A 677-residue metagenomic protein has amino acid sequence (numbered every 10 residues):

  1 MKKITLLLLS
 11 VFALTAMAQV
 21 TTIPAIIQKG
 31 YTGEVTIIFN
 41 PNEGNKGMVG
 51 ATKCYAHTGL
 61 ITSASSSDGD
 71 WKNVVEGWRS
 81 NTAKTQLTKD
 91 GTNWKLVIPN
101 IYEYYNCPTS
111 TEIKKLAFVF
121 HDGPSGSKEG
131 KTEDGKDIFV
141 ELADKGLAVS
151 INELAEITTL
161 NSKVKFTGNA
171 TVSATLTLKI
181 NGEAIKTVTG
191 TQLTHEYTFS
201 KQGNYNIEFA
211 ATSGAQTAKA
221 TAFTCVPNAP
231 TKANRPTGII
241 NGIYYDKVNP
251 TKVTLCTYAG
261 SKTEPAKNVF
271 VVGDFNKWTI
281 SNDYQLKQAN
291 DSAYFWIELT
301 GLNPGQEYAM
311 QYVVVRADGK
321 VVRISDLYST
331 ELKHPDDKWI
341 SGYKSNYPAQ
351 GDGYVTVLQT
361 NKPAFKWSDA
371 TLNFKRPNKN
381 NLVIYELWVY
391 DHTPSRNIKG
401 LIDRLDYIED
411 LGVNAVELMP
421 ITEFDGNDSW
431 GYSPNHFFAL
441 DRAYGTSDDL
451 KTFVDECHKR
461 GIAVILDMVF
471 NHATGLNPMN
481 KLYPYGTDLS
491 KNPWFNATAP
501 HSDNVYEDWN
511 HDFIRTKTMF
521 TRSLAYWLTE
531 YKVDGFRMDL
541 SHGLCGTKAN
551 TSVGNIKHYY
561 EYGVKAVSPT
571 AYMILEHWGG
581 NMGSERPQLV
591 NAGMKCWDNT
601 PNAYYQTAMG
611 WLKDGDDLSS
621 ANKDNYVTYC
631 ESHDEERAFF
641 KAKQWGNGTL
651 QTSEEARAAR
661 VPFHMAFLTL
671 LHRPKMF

Functional and structural regions predicted by a protein language model:
M1-T21: Bacterial Sec-dependent N-terminal signal peptides
A18, E331-P335, A370-K532, L540-T551 (+2 more regions): Substrate-binding/active-site clefts of carbohydrate-active enzymes
A18-G30, E141-L160: Short, compositionally biased P/S/T/A/G/V-rich stretches that sit at domain boundaries
K53-S110, G123-K136, L255-G305, V315-K338: Aromatic-rich carbohydrate-binding modules that target alpha-glucans
T191-N204: Solvent-exposed segments in extracellular or luminal domains encompassing
C225-V269, V321-N381: Basic K/R-rich, polyanion-interacting modules in nucleoproteins and related proteins
T231-A233, T422-E423, W430-Y432, H458-R460 (+3 more regions): Active-site-proximal helices and loops of the catalytic beta/alpha 8
